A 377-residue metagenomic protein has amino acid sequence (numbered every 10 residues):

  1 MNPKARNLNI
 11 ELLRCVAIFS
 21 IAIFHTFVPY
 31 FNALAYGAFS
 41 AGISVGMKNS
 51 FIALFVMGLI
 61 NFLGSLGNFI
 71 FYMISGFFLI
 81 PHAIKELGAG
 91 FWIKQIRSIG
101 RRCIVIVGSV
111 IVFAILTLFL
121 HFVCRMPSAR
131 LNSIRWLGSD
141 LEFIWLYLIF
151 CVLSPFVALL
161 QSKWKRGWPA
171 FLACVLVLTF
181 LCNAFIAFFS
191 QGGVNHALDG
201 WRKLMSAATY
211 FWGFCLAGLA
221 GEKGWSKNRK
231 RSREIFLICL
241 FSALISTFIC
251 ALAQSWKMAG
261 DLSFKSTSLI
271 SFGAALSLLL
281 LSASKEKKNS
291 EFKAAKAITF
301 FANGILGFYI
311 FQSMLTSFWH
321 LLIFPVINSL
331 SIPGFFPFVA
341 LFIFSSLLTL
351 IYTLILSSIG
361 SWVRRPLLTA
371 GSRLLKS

Functional and structural regions predicted by a protein language model:
N2, A283-A302, F311-S377: C-terminal "closing" transmembrane helix and its immediate cytosolic amphipathic cap in multi-pass membrane proteins
A5-K48, G67-F78, R102-C124, C182-F188 (+3 more regions): Kinked, hydrophobic transmembrane alpha-helices enriched for aromatic residues and small/kink-inducing positions
N49-L54, I60-I70, P81-L120, P127-L141 (+5 more regions): Transmembrane alpha-helical segments and their boundary/interface "anchor" motifs in multi-pass integral membrane
V56-F69, L131-L146, A187-G213, F248-S277 (+2 more regions): Interfacial loop-to-helix transition and helix-capping segments at the boundaries of transmembrane helices
L79-G88, F156-W164, L216-K227, L280-N289 (+2 more regions): Structural signal for the C-terminal ends of transmembrane alpha-helices and the immediately following loop
C151-F180, L219-C239: Solvent-exposed interhelical
G167-W225: Loop-centered beta-sheet repeat module
A208-T209, W225-F300, G304, M314 (+3 more regions): Alpha-helical transmembrane segments and terminal signal-anchor/GPI-anchor hydrophobic tails, characterized by long
